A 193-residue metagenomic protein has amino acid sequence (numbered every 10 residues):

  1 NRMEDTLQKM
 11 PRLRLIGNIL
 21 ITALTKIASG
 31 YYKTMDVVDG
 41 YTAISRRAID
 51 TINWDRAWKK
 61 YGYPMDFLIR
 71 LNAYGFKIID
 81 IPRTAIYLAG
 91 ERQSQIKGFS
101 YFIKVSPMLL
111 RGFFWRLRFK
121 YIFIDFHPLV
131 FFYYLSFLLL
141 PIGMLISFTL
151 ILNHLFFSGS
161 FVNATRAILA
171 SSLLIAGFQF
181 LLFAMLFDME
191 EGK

Functional and structural regions predicted by a protein language model:
N1-Y61, L88-S100: Acceptor/aglycone-binding surface of glycosyltransferases and processive sugar-polymer synthases
R56-K193: Hydrophobic helical membrane-anchoring modules
